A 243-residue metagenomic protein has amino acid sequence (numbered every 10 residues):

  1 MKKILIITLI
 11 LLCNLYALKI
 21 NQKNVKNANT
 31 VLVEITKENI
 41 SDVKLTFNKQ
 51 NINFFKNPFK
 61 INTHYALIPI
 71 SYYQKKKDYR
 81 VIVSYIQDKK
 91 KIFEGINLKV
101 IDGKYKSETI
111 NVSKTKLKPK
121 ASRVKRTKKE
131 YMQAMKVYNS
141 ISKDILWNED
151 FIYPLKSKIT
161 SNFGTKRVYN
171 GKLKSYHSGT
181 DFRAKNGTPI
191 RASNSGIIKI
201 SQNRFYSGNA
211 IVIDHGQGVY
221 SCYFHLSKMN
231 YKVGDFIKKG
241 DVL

Functional and structural regions predicted by a protein language model:
I4-C13: Sec-dependent N-terminal signal peptides
L18-K104: Cationic-aromatic interfacial patches
H64, H177-G179, H215, H225: Histidine-centered active-site/metal-ligand motif
R80-I82, K158-N162, V212: Soluble periplasmic/extracytoplasmic beta-strand elements of cell-envelope proteins
G95-S207: Surface-exposed, glycine-biased beta-strand/turn segments
P189-K199, Y231-L243: Short, well-structured beta-strand-loop connectors
S193-N230: Zn2+-dependent peptidoglycan hydrolase active-site motif and core
